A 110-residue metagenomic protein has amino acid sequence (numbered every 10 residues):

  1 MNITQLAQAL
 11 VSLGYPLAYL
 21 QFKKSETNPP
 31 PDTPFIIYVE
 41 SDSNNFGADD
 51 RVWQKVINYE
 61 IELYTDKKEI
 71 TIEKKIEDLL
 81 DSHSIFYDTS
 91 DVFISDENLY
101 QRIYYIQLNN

Functional and structural regions predicted by a protein language model:
M1-N45: Small/polar-rich, solvent-exposed N-terminal microdomains that initiate assembly or binding
A7-L17, R51-Y64: N-terminal short leaders/motifs
P30, R51-K55, D96-Y100: A generic structural micro-feature
V39-D50, Y59, I106-N110: Long, continuous compositionally biased terminal/linker segments
K55-K67, Y100-N109: Oligomerization/assembly interface segments of phage tail-like spikes and tubes
K74-N110: Acidic-leaning, charged glycine-interspersed low-complexity segments
